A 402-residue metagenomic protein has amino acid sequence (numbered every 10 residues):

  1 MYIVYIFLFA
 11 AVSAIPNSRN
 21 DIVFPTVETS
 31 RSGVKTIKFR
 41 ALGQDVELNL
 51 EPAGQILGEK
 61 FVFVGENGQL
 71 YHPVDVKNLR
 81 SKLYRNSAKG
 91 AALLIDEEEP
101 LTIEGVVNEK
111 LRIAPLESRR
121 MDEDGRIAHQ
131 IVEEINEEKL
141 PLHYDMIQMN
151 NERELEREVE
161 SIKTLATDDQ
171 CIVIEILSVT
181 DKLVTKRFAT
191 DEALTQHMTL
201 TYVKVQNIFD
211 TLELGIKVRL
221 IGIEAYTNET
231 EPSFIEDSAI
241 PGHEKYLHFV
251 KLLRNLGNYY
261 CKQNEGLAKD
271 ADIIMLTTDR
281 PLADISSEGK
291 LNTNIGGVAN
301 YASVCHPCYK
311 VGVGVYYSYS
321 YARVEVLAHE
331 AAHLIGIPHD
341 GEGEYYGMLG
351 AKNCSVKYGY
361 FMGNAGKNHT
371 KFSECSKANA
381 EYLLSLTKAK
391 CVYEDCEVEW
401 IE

Functional and structural regions predicted by a protein language model:
Y2-R112: Extracellular pro-sequences of secreted precursors
Y2-V4, I95-E117, Q196-L214, H333-P338: Classical protein tyrosine phosphatase
Y5, S13-A53, E133-C305, Y317-A322 (+1 more regions): Fold-level signature of zinc-dependent metallopeptidase catalytic domains
Y84, V205, M275, A332 (+1 more regions): Divalent metal-coordination and catalytic microenvironments
E97, C171-I174, F372-C391: Loop-rich non-cytosolic ectodomains and luminal regions
E104-Y144, A332: A short, surface-exposed interaction/processing loop segment used at functional sites
E224-E244, N300, V304-Y382: The catalytic-center signature of Zn2+-dependent metalloproteases
K388-E402: Pan-zinc metallopeptidase signature
